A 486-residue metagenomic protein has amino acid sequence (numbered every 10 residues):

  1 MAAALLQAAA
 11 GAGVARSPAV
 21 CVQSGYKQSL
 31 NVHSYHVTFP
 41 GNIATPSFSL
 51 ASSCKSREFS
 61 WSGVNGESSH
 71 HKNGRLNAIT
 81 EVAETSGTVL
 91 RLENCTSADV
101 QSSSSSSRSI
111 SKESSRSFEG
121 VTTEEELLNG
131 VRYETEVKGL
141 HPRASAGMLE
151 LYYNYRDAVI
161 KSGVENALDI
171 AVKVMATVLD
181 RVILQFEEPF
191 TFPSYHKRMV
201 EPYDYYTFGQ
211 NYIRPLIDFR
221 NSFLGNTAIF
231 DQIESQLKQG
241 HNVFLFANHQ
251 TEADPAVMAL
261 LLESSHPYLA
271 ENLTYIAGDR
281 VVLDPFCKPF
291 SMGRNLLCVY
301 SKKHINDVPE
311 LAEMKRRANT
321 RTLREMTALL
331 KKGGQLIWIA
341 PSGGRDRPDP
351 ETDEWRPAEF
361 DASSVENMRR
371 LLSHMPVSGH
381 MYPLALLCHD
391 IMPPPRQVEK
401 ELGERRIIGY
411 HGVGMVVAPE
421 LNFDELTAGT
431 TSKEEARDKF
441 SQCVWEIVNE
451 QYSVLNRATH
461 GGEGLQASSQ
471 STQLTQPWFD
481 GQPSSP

Functional and structural regions predicted by a protein language model:
M1-S68, A78: N-terminal chloroplast transit peptides
A2-L6, S111-G130, L140, A144 (+2 more regions): Non-catalytic C-terminal accessory region of glycerolipid acyltransferases and related lyso-lipid remodeling enzymes
A78-V243, H249-S264, A270, V281 (+2 more regions): Membrane-anchoring hydrophobic helices of lipid-metabolizing enzymes
Q232, F244, V257, L261-L262 (+3 more regions): Short, hydrophobic/aromatic alpha-helical segments in well-folded domains
N248-Q250, G278-V281, K302, S342-G344 (+1 more regions): An acidic- and aromatic-residue-enriched active-site/binding cleft used to recognize and process polar
L260-Y268, F290-M292, K331, R370-P376: Short, surface-exposed basic-aromatic patches at helix termini and helix-loop junctions that form
Y275-L329: Active-site cradle of extracellular carbohydrate-active enzymes
